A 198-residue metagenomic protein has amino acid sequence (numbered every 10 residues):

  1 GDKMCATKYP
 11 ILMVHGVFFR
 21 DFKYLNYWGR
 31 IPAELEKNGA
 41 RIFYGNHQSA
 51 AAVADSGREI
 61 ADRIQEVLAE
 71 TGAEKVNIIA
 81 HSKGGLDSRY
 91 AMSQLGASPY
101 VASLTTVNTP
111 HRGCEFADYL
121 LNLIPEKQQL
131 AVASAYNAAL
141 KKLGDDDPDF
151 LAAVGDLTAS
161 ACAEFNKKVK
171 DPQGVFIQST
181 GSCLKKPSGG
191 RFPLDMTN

Functional and structural regions predicted by a protein language model:
G1-D2, E164: A short, compositionally biased domain-edge/stem linker segment
K3-V76, Q129: Active-site catalytic motif of lipid deacylating hydrolases and related acyltransferases
C5-A6, G96-P99, V169-P172: Short, conserved loop/helix-junction motifs that constitute active-site signature segments in enzyme catalytic cores
Y9, A40, P99-A102, V175: A structural micro-motif
H15, I42, R58-C162: Serine-dependent carboxylesterase/thioesterase catalytic core of lipase-like alpha/beta-hydrolase/SGNH enzymes
V17-F19, S49-A50, P110-R112, S182-K186: Short, solvent-exposed loop/turn segments at secondary-structure junctions
L25-N26, C114-L120, S188-P193: Short aromatic-enriched loop/helix-cap "lid" or pocket-rim segments at secondary-structure transitions that line
K170-N198: C-terminal catalytic-base region of ester-bond hydrolases, centering on the histidine of the charge-relay
